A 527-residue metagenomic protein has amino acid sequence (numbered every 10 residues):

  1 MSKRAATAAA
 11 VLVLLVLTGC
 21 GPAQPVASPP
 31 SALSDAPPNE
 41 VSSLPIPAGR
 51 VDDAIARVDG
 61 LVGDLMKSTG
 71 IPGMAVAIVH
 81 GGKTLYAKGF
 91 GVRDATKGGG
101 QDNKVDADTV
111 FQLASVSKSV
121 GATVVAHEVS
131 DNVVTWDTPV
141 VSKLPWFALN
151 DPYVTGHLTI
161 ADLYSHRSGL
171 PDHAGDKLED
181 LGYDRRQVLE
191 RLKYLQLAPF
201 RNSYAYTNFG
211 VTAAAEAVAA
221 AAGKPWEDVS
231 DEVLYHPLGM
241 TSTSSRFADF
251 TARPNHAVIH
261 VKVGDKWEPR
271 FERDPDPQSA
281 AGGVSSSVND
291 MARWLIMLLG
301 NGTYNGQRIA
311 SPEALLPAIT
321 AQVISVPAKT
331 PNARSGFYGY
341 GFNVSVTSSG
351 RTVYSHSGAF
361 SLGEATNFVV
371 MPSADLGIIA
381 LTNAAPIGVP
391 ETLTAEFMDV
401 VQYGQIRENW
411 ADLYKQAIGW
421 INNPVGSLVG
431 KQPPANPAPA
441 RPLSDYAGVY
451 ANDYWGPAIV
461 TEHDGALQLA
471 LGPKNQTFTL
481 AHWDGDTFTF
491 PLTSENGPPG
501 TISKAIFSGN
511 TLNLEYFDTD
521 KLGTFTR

Functional and structural regions predicted by a protein language model:
M1-A9: Bacterial N-terminal signal peptides that target proteins for export
A9-G19: Bacterial N-terminal signal peptides
G19, A395-R527: Peripheral terminal and inter-domain segments
G21-A23: Bacterial signal peptide processing site
I46-F111, V133-T135, S142, N150 (+2 more regions): Short, conserved catalytic-motif segment at the N-terminal edge
G70-G73, L362-A365, Y454: Short, small/polar residue-rich loop motifs at catalytic or cofactor-binding pockets
R93-D94, D151-L362, T366-F368: Short, surface-exposed loop or secondary-structure junction motifs that flank catalytic or metal-binding residues
T366-N383, N513: Short, well-ordered beta-strand elements
